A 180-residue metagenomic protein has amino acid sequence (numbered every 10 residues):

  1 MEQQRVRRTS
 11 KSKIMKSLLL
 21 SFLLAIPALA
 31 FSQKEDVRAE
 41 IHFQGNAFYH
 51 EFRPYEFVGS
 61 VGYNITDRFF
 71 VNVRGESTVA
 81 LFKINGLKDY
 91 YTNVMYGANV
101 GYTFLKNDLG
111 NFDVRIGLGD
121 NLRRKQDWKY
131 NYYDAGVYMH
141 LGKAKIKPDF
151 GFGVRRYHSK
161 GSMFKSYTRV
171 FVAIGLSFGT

Functional and structural regions predicted by a protein language model:
M1-V37, T180: Bacterial Sec-dependent N-terminal signal peptides
R7-S10, L18, E40, E76 (+4 more regions): Small/flexible residues
F31-V79, R169, A173-G179: Short glycine/proline- and aromatic-enriched beta-strand/turn motifs that initiate or cap beta-hairpins
K34-D36, H50-P54, D89-M95, Q126-Y132 (+1 more regions): Transmembrane beta-barrel outer-membrane domains
N46-F48, T78-A80, G119-R123, G153-S159 (+1 more regions): Structural signature of outer-membrane beta-barrel domains
S60-F150: Gram-negative (and chloroplast) outer-membrane scaffold detector with strong preference for beta-barrel transmembrane
Q126-W128, Y132-T180: Gram-negative outer-membrane beta-barrel domains
